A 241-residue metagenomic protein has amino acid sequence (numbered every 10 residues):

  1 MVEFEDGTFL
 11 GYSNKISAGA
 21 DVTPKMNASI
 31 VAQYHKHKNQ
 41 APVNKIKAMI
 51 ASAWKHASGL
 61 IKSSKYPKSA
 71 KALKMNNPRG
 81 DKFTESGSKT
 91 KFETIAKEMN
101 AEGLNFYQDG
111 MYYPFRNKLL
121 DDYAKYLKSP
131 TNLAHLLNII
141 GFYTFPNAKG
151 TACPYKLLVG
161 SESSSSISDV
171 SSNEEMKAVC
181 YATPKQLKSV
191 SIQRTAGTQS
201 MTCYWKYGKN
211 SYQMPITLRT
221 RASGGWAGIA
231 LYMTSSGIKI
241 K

Functional and structural regions predicted by a protein language model:
E3-K241: Short, positively charged
